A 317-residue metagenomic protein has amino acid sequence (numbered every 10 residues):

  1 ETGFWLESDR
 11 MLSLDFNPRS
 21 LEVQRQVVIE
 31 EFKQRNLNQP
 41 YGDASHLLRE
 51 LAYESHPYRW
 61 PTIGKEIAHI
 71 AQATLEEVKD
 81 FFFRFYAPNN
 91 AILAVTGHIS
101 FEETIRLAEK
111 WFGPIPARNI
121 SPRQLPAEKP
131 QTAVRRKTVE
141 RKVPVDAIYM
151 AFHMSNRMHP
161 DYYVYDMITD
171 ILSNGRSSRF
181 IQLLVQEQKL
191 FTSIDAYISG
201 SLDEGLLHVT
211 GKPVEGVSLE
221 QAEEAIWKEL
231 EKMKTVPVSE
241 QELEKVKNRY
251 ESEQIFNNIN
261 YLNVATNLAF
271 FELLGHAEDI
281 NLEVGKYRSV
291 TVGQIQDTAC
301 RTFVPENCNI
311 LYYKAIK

Functional and structural regions predicted by a protein language model:
E1-I120, T138, N156, E187-K317: Charge-rich, well-structured scaffold segments of protease-associated domains
K33, E50, I120-S177, K286: His/Glu-based metal-binding/catalytic segments typifying zinc-dependent metallopeptidases
